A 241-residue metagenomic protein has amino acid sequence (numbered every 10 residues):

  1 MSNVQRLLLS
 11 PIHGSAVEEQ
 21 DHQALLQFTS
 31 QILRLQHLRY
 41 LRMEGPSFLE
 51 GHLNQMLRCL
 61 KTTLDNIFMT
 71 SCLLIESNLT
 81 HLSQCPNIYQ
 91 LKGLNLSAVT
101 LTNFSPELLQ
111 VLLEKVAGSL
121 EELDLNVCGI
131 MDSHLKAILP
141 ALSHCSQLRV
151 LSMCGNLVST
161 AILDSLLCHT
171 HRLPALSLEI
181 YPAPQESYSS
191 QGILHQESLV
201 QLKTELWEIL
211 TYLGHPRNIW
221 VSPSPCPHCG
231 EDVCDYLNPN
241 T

Functional and structural regions predicted by a protein language model:
M1-F68: Alpha-solenoid helical-repeat scaffolds
S2, L33-Q36, T62, P86-Y89 (+4 more regions): Inter-repeat linker/turn residues at the boundaries of leucine-rich repeats
Q5-S10, L38-E44, L64-T70, L91-S97 (+4 more regions): Conserved hydrophobic beta-strand positions in leucine-rich repeat
H13-L26, S47-L53, L73-L79, T100-E107 (+3 more regions): Short, solvent-exposed loop/turn at the beta-strand->alpha-helix junction within individual leucine-rich repeat
V17-D21, Q31, P46, S71-C72 (+8 more regions): Amphipathic alpha-helical protein-protein interaction segments
T29, L57, S83, L139 (+3 more regions): Amphipathic alpha-helical interaction motifs in eukaryotic regulatory proteins
L79-L135: Eukaryotic tandem repeat interaction scaffolds
S146-R149, T160-T241: C-terminal capping region of solenoid repeat domains
